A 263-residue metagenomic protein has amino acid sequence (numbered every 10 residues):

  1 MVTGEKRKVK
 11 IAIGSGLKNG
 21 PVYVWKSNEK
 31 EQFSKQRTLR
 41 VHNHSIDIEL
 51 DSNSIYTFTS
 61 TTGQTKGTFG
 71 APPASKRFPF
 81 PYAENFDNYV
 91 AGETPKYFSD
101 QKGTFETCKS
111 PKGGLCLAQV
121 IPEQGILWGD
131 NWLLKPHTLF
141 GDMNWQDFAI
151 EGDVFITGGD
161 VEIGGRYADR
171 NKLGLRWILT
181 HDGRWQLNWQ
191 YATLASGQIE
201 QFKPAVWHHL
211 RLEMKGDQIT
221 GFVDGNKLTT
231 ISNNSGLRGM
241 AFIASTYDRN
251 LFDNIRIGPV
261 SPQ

Functional and structural regions predicted by a protein language model:
M1-G20: Carbohydrate-binding surface patches
K35-R37, S45-I48, K135-D142, S196-F202 (+1 more regions): Beta-strand-rich interaction surfaces with strong enrichment in secreted/lumenal proteins
L39-A74: C-terminal beta-strand-rich structural cap/linker in extracellular carbohydrate-active enzymes
G67-T104, Q263: Extracellular carbohydrate-recognition regions
F86, I150-G152, V206-K215, I219-G221: Short tryptophan-centered beta-strand motifs in secreted/extracellular beta-sheet-rich domains of glycan-recognition
A91, K112-G113, Q119-W189: Secretory/extracellular carbohydrate-interaction modules and structurally similar beta-sandwich "look-alikes"
Q190-R211: Short, aromatic/His-centered strand-loop micro-motif at the edge of beta-sheets
L228-I257: Flexible glycan-contacting loops in extracellular carbohydrate-active proteins
